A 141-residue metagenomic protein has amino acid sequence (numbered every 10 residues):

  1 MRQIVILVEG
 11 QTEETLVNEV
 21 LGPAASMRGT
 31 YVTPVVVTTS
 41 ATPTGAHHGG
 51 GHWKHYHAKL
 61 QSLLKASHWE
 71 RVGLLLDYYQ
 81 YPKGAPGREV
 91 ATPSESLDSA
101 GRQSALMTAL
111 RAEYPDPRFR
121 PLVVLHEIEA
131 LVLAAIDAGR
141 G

Functional and structural regions predicted by a protein language model:
M1-E70: Short, surface-exposed loop/strand segments
V5, G73, R120-L122: A structural signal for isolated positions on well-ordered beta-strands in alpha/beta enzyme cores
E9-G10, L74, V132: Short, conserved catalytic/metal-binding motifs centered on acidic residues
T15-E19, P23, M27-R28, V32 (+5 more regions): Generic local-structure boundary detector
D77-G141: Activity-critical C-terminal alpha-helical subdomain
